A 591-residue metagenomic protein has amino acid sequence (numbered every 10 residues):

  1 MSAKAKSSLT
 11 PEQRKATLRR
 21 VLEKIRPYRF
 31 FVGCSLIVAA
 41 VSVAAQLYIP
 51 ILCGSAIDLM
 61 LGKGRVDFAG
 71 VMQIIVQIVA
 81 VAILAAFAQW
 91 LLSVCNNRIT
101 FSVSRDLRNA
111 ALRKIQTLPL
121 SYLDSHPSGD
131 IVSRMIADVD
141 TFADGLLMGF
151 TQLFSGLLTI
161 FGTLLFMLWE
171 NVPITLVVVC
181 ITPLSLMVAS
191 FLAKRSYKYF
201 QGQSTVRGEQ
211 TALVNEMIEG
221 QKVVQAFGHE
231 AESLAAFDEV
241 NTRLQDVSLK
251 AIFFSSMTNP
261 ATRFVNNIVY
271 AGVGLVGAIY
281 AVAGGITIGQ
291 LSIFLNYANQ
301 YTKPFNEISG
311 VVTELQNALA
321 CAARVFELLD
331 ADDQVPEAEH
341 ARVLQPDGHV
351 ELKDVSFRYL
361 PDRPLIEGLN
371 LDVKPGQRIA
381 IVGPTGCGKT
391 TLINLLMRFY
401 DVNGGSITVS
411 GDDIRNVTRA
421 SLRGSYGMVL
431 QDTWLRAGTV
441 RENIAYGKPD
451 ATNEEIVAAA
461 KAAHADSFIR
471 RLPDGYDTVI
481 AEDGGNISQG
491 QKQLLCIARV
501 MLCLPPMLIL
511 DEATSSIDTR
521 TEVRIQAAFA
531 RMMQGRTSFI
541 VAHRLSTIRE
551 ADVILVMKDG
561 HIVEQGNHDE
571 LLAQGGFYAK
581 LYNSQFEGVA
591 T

Functional and structural regions predicted by a protein language model:
M1-Q46, L61-I75, L92-N96, T100 (+8 more regions): Membrane-integrated ABC transporters
S2-P11, F101, N109-S133, A137-V139 (+6 more regions): Short intracellular "coupling" helices and adjacent cytoplasmic loop segments at the cytosolic face of multi-pass
R19-L22, F30-I51, S55, I74 (+6 more regions): Alpha-helical segments in transporter systems
P27, F31-A44, V81-L84, M148-G202 (+2 more regions): Transmembrane helices of ABC transporter permease
P27-R29, L120-S121, A137-L146, F150 (+8 more regions): An intracellular "coupling" helix at the cytosolic face of ABC transporter transmembrane type-1 domains
A80-L84, V214, F264, I268 (+1 more regions): Hydrophobic transmembrane alpha-helices
H229, F253, Y270, Q300-L328: Cytosolic ends of transmembrane helices, especially the final helix of ABC transmembrane type-1 domains
E337, V343-T591: ABC-type nucleotide-binding domain
